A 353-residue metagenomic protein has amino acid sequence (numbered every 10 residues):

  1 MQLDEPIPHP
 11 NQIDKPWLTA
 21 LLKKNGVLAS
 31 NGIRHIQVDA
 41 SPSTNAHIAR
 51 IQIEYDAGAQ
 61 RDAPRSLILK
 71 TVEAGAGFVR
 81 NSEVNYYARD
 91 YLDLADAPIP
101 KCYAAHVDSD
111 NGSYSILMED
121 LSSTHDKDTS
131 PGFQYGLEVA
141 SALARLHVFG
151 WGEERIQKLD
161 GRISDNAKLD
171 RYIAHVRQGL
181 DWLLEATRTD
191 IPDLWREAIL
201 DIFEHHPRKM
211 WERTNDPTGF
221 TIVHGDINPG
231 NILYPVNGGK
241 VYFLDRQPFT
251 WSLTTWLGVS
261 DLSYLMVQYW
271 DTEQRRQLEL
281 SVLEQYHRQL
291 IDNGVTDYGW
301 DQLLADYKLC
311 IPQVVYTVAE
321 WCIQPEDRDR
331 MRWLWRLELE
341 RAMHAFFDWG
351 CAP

Functional and structural regions predicted by a protein language model:
M1-S113, P235-V241, P353: Conserved NTP-binding catalytic cores of kinases and kinase-like/nucleotidyltransferase enzymes across multiple kinase
M1-S43, D56-P64, E154, M210-P217 (+2 more regions): Regulatory N- and C-terminal appendages and interdomain linkers associated with kinase/kinase-like NTP transferase
A40-G58, E204-G258: Active-site acidic catalytic loop and adjacent metal/ATP-binding pocket of ATP-dependent phosphoryl transfer enzymes
V72, H125-T129, L244-Q247, Y264-T272: Glycine- and acidic
N85, W251, T255-G294, I311-M331: Active-site activation/catalytic loop segments of kinase-like enzymes and analogous catalytic loops in related
Y87, L143-L146, L265: AlphaC helix (C-helix) of the protein kinase catalytic domain N-lobe, especially the conserved acidic-hydrophobic
A104-E138: Conserved structural core of kinase catalytic domains
H125-H224, P235-N237, L334-L337, A345-A352: ATP-dependent phospho-/nucleotidyl transfer catalytic cores
